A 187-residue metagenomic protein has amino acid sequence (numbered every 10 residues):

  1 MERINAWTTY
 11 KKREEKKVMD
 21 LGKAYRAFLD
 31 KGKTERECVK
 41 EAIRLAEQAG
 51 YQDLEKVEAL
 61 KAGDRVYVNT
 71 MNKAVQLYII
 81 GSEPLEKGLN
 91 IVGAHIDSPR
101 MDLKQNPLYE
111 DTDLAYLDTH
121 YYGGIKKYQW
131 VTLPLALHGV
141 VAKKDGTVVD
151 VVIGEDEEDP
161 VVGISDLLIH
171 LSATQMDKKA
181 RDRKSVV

Functional and structural regions predicted by a protein language model:
M1-V187: N-terminal hydrophobic/helix-forming segments and targeting peptides
